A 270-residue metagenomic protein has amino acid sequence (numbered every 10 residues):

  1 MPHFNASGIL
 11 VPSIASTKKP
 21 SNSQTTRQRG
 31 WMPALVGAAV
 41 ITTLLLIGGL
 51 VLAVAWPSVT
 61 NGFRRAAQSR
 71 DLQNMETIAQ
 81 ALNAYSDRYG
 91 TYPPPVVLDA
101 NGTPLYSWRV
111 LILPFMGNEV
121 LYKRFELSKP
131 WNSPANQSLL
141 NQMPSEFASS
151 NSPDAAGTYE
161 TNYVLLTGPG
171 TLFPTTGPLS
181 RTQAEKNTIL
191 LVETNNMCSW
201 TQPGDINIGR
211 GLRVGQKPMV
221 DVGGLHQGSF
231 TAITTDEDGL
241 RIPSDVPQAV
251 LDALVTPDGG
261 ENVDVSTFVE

Functional and structural regions predicted by a protein language model:
M1-Q24: N-terminal intrinsically disordered, acidic low-complexity segments at the extreme N-terminus
N5, D99, S149, T167 (+1 more regions): Acidic surface patches and DE-rich sequence motifs
T25-I47: N-terminal Sec-pathway targeting helices
G49-Q142, E146, S152-A155, T182-K186 (+5 more regions): Conserved hydrophobic/amphipathic alpha-helical signal-anchor segments
Q80, S107-W108, Q142-P144, T158-E160 (+4 more regions): Short, solvent-exposed loop/turn segments at the edges of secondary structure
Y92-P93, F125, W131, Y163 (+3 more regions): Short clusters of hydrophobic/aromatic residues that line enzyme substrate/ligand-binding pockets
P153-A156, N195-M197: Solvent-exposed loop/turn segments at secondary-structure junctions within structured extracellular/periplasmic domains
T167-E270: Hydrophobic alpha-helical interface faces used for helix-helix packing
